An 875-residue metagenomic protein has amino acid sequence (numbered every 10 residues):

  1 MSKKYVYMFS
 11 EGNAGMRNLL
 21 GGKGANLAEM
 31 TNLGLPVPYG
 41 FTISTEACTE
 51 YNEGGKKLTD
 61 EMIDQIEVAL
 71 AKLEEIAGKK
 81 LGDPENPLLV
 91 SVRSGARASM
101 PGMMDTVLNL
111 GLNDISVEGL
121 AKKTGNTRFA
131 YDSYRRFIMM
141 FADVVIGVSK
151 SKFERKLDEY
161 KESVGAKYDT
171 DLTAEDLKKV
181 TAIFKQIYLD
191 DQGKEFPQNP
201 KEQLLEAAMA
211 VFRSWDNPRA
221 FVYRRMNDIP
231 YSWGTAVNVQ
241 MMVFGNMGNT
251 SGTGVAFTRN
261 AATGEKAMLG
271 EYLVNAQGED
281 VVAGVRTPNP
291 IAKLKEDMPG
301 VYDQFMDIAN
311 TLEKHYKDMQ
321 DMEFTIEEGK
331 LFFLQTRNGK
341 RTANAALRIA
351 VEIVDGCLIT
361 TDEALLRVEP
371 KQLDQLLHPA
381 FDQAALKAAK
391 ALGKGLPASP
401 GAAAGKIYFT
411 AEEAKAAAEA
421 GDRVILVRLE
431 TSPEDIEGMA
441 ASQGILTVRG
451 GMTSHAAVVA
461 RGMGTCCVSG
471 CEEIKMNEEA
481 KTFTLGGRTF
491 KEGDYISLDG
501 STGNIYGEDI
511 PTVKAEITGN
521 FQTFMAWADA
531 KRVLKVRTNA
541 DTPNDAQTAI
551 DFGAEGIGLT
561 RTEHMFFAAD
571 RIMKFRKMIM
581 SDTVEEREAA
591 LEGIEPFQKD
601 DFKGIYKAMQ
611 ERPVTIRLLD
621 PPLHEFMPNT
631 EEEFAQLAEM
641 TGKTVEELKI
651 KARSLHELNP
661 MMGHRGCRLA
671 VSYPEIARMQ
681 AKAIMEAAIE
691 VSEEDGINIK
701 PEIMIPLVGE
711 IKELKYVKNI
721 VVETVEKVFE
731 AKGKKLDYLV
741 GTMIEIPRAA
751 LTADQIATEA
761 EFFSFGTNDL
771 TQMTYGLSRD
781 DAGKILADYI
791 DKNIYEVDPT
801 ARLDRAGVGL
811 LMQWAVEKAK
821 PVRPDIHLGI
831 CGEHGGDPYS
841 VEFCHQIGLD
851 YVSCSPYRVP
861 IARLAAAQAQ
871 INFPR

Functional and structural regions predicted by a protein language model:
M1-A389, P397, E413-A418, D422-I425 (+13 more regions): Nucleotide/phosphate-binding sheet-loop regions of phosphoryl- and nucleotidyl-transfer enzymes
F41, V448-G450, S469-E472, T560 (+2 more regions): Short beta->alpha connector loops at strand-helix junctions that form conserved, small/polar/Pro-enriched
R93-S94, I517-G519, W527-R875: Conserved alpha/beta-domain cores
N238, Y408, I425-V427, L446 (+3 more regions): Structural motif
K330-F332, L429-A440, G444-L446, M452-V458 (+6 more regions): Glycine-rich phosphate/ribose-binding loops and adjacent secondary-structure elements that form binding surfaces
T361, V368-E369, L386, I510-K535 (+1 more regions): Intein/HINT protein-splicing elements and their conserved insertion hotspots or analogous self-processing inserts
G395-E434, L485-T523: Extended, non-globular alpha-helical segments
